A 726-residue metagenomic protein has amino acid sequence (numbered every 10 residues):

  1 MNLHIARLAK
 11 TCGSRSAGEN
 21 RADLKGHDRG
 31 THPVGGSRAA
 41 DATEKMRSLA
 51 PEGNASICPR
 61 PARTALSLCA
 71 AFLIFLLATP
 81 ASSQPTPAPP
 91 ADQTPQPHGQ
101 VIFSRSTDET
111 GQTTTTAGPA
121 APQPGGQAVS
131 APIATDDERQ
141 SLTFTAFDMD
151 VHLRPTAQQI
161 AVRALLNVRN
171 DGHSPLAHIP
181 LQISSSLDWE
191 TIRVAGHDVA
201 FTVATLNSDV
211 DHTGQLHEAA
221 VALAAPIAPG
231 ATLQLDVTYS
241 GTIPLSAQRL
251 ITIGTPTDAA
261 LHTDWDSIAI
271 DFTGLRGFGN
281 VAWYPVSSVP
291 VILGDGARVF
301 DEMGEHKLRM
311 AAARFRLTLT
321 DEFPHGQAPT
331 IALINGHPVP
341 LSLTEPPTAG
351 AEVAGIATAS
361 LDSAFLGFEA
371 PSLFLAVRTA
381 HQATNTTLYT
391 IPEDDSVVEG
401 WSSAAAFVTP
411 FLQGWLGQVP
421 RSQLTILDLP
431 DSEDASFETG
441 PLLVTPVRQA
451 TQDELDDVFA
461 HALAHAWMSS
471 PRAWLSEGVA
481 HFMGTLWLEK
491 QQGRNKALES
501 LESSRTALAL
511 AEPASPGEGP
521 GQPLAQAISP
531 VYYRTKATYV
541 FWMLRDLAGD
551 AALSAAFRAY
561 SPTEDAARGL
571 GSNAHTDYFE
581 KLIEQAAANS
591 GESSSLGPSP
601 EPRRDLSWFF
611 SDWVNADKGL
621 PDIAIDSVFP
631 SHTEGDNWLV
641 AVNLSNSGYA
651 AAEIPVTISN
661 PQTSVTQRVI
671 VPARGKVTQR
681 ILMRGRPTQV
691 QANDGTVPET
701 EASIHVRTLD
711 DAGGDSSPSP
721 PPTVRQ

Functional and structural regions predicted by a protein language model:
S83-A161, E190, F272, K307 (+1 more regions): N-terminal, polar/Ser/Thr-rich
I102, L187-D264, M303-K307, G675-R684 (+1 more regions): A surface-exposed beta-strand-loop module
N167-S186, M303-K307, A312-E322, A652-T657: Surface-exposed beta-strand/loop patches in extracellular or lumenal glycoproteins
T191, A328, P630-N693: Beta-strand-rich binding/interaction modules
L235-G367: Extended, low-hydrophobicity, Ser/Thr/Pro/Gly-biased non-transmembrane segments
L317, A357, F374-L475, V479 (+4 more regions): Juxtacatalytic substrate-recognition/specificity segment
P420-R421, P530-D636: Amphipathic alpha-helical substructures
W474-A548, P562-G571: Acidic/His/Gly-enriched intrinsically disordered linker/tail segments that often contain short helix/coil "MoRF-like"
